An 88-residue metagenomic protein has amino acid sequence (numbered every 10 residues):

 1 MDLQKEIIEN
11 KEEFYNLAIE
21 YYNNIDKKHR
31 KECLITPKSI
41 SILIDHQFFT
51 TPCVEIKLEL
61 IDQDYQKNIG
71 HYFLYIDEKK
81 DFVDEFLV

Functional and structural regions predicted by a protein language model:
M1-L43: Short, non-transmembrane alpha-helical segments in secretory-pathway proteins
E12, H46-Q47, D84: Short non-domain terminal segments
C33-L74: Exposed beta-strand-loop-beta-strand "reactive/processing" segments of non-cytosolic proteins
I69-V88: A short, surface-exposed interaction/processing loop segment used at functional sites
